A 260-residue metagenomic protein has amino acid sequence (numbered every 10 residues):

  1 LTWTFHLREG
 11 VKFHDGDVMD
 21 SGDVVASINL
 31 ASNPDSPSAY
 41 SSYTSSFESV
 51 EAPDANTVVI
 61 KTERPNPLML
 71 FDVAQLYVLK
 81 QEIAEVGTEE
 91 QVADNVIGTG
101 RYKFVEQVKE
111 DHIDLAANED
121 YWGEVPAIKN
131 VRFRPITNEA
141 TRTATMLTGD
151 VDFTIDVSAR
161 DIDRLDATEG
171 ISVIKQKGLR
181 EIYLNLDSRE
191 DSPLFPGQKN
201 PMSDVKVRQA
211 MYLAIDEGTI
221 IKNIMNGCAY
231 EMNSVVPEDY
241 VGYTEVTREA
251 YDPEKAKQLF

Functional and structural regions predicted by a protein language model:
T2-A39, S49-E51, V96, R101-I224 (+1 more regions): Extracytoplasmic/periplasmic ligand-capture domains
T4-H6, Y40-I83: Surface-exposed binding/hinge segments that line and control ligand-binding clefts or catalytic entry sites
K12-F13, N66-L68, E231: Primarily extracytoplasmic ectodomains and periplasmic/lumenal surface modules that are beta-strand-rich
P37-S38, V86-D94: Short aromatic-glycine motifs in intrinsically disordered, low-complexity regions
D54, G87-E89, G123-E124: Glycine-centered helix-coil hinge/cap
E85-V86, E231: Aromatic-anchored glycine-rich loop motif in surface-exposed flexible loops
V157, N233-S234: Extracytoplasmic/secretory soluble proteins
N226-C228: Catalytic glycan-binding domains that act on GlcNAc-containing polysaccharides
